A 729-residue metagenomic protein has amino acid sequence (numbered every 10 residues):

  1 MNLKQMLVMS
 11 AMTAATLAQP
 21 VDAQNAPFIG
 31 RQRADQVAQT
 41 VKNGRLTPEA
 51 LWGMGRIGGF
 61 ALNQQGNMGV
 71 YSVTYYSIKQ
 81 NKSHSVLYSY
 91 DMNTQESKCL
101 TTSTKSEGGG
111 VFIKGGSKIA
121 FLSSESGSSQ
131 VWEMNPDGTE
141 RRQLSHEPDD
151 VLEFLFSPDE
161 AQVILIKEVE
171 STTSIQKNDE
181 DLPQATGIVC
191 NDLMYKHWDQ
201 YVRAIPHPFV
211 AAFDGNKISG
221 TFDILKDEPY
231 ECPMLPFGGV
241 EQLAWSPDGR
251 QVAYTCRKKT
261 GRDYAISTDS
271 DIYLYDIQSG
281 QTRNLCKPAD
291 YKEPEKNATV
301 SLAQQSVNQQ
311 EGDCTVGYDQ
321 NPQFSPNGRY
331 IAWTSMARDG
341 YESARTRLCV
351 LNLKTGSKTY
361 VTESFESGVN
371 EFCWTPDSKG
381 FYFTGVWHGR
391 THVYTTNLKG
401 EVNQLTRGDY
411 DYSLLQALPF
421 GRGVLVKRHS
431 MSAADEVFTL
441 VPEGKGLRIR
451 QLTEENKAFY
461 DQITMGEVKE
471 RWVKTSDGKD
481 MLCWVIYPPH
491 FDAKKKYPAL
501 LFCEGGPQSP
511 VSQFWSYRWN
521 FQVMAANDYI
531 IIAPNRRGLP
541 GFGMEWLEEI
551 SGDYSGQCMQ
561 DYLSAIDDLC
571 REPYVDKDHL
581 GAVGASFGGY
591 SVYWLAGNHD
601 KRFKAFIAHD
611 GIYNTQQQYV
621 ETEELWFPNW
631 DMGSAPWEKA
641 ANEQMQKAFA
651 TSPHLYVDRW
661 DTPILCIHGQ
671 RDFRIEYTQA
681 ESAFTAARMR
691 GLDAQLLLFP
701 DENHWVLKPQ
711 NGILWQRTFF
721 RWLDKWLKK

Functional and structural regions predicted by a protein language model:
A26-D35, H84-S85, E168-D227, T255-Y273 (+4 more regions): Predominantly five- to eight-bladed beta-propeller fold
A34-G55, S219-P229: A short helix->beta-strand "capping" segment at the edge of beta-propeller domains
E49-S85: Beta-strand-rich domains and repeat architectures in extracellular enzymes and scaffolds, especially beta-propellers
G55-G69, T104-L122, R141, P148-V163 (+15 more regions): Conserved beta-propeller blade repeats
Y75-K79, E125-S128, E170-T173, K259-R262 (+3 more regions): Short glycine/acidic-enriched loop and turn motifs that connect beta-strands
D91-Q95, N135-T139, F213-N216, D276-G280 (+3 more regions): Short loop/turn segments that connect beta-strands within beta-propeller blades
T260, G446, E455-D578, A585-S586 (+1 more regions): Cap/lid segment of the alpha/beta-hydrolase catalytic domain
N520, A525, A533-K729: Active-site-proximal cap/loop segments of hydrolase catalytic domains
